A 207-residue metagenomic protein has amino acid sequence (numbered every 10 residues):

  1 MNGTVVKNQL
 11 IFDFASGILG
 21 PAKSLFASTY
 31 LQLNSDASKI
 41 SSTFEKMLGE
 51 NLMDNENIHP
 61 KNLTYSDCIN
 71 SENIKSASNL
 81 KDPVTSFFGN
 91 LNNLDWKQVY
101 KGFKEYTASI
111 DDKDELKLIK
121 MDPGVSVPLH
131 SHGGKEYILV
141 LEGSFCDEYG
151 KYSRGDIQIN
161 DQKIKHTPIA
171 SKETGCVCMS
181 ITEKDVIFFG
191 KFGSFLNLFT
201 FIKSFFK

Functional and structural regions predicted by a protein language model:
N8-N90: Short alpha-helical interface segments
N93-V125: A short glycine-rich, His/Asp/Glu-containing loop-to-beta-strand
E105-T107, L116-K120, Y137, I157-I159 (+1 more regions): Conserved hydrophobic/aromatic beta-strand scaffold that supports enzyme active sites
S109, I119, P128-H132, E148-G150 (+1 more regions): Short histidine-centered beta-strand/loop micro-motifs that create catalytic or ligand/metal-coordination sites
D122-V125, H132-D147: Glycine- and acidic-residue-biased ligand/ion/polar-headgroup-sensing regions
D147-A170: Short acidic-glycine-tyrosine-enriched beta hairpin
I164-F188: Ligand-binding loop in jelly-roll beta-barrel domains
M179-K207: Double-stranded beta-helix
